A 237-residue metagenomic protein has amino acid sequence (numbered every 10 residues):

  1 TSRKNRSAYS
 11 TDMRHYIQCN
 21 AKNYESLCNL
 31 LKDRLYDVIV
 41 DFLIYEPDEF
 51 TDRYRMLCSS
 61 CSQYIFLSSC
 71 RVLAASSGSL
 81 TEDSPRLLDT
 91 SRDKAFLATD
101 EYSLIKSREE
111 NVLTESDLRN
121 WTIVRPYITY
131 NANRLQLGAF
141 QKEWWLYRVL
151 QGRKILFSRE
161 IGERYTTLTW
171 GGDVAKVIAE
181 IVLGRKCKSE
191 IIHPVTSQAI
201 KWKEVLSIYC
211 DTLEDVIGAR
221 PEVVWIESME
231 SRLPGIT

Functional and structural regions predicted by a protein language model:
T1-D41: N-terminal Rossmann/SDR dinucleotide-binding element
S2-K4, C70, Q198: Residues in the short beta-alpha loop(s) of Rossmann-like NAD(P)-binding domains
R34-D93, L104-V112: NAD(P)-cofactor binding segment of oxidoreductase domains
S79-E110, G138-E143, R164-L168, G172 (+2 more regions): Short-chain dehydrogenase/reductase
E110-L135: Conserved beta-loop-beta element that borders a ligand/cofactor-binding pocket
L137-L146, S158-L183, S189-E190: Substrate-positioning beta->alpha
W145-S158, D215-R220: A short C-terminal helix-loop "cap" of Rossmann-like NAD(P)-dependent dehydrogenase/epimerase domains
E180-T237: Mid/C-terminal beta-alpha module of Rossmann-like enzyme folds, strongest in SDR-family dehydrogenases/epimerases
